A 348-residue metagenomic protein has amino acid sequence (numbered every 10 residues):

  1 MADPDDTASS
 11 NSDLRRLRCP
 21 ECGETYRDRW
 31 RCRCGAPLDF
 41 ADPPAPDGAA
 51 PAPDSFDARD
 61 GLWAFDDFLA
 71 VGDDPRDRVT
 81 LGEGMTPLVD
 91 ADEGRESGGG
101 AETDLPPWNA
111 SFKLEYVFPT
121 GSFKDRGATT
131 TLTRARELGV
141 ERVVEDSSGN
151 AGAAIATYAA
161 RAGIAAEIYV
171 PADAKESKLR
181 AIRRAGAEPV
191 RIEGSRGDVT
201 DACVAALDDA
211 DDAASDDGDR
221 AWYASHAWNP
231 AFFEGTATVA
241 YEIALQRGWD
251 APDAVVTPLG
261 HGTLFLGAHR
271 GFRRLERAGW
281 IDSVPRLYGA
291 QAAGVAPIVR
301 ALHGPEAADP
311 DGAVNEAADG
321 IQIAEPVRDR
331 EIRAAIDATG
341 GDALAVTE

Functional and structural regions predicted by a protein language model:
A2-E348: PLP-dependent amino-acid enzyme catalytic core
